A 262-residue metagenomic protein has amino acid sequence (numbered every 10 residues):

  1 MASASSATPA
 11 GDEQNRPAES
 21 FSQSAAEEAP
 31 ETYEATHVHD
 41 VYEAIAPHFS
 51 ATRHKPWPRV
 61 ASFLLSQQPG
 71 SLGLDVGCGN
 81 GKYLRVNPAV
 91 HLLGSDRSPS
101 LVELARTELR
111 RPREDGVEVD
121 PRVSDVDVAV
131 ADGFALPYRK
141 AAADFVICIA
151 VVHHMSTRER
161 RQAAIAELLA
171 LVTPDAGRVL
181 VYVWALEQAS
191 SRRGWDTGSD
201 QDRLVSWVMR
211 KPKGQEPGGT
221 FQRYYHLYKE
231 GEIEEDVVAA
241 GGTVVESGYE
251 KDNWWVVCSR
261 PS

Functional and structural regions predicted by a protein language model:
A2-Y138, E159, A166-E167, P174-S262: Class I (Rossmann-like) S-adenosyl-L-methionine-dependent methyltransferase catalytic domain, capturing the SAM-binding
A143, R160: Residue-level recognition of oxygen-bearing side chains
I147: A conserved beta-strand element that flanks and buttresses the S-adenosyl-L-methionine
A150-H154: Short catalytic micro-motifs in class I SAM-dependent methyltransferases
